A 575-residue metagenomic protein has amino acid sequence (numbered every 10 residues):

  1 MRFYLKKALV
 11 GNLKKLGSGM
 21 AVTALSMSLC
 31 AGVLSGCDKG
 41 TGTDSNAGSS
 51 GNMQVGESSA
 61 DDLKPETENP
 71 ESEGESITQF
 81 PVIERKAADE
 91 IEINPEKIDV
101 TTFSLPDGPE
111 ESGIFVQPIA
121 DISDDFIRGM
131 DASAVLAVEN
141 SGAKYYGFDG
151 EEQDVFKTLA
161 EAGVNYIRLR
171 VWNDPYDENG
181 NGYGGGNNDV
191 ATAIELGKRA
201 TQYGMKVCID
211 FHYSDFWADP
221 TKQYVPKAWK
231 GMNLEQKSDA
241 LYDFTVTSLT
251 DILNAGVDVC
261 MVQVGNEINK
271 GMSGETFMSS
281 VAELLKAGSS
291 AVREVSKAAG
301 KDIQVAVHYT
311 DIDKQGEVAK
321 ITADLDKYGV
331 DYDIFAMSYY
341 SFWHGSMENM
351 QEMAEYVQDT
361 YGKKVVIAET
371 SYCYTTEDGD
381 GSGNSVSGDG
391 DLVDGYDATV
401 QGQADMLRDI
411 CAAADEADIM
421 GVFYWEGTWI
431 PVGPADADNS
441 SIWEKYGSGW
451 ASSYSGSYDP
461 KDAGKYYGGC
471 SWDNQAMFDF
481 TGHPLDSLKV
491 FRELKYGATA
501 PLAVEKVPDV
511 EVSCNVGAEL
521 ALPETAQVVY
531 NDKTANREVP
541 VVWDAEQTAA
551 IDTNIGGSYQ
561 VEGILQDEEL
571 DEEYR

Functional and structural regions predicted by a protein language model:
M1-S76, M130: Gram-positive cell-envelope targeting signals
F80-V164: N-terminal carbohydrate-binding accessory modules
I114, E377-V386, L392, D397-D405 (+1 more regions): Aromatic-rich peripheral "rim/lid" segments of glycoside hydrolase catalytic domains that contact and position glycan
E151-A218, M278-I303, Q351-A354, Q358-T360: Aromatic-lined substrate-binding rim segments of carbohydrate-active enzymes
D154-F156, A298-Q304, A319-D391, R408-I419: Glycoside hydrolase catalytic-domain groove-lining segments
G182-Y183, N187-T192, A218-L325, V330 (+2 more regions): Active-site cleft segment of glycoside hydrolase catalytic domains centered on the general acid/base Glu
P501-T534: Solvent-exposed, low-complexity, repeat-rich "mucin-like" stalks and linkers
D532-Y574: Serine/threonine-rich, repeat-prone extracellular segments and beta-strand-based repeat modules of secreted/surface
